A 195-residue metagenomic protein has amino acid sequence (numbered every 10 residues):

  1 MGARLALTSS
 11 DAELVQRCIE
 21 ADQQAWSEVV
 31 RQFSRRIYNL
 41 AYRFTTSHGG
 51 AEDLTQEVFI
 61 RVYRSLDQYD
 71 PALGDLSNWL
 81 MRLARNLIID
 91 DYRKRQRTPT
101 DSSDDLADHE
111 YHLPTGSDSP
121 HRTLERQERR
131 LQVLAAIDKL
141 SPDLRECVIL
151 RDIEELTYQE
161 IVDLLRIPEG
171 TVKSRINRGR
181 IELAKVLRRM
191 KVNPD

Functional and structural regions predicted by a protein language model:
M1-E13: Extreme N-terminal regulatory/targeting segments of RNA polymerase sigma factors
G2-L5, I19-E28, Y38-E57, Q68 (+2 more regions): Short, charged helix-capping/linker segments at alpha-helix termini
L7-T8, T98-T123, T157: Internal acidic/polar
V30-H48, S65, M81, I137 (+2 more regions): Amphipathic, Lys/Arg- and hydrophobic-enriched alpha-helical face
N39, D53-I60, G74-N86: Structural recognition of an alpha-helix C-terminal capping motif at a helix-to-coil junction
R64-Q68, R82-S103, R189: Arg/Lys-rich amphipathic alpha helix in sigma70-family domain 2
Q96, R145, R180-D195: Short, Lys/Arg-enriched C-terminal cap helix and immediately downstream tail that follows
L131-T171: Helix-turn-helix DNA-binding module
